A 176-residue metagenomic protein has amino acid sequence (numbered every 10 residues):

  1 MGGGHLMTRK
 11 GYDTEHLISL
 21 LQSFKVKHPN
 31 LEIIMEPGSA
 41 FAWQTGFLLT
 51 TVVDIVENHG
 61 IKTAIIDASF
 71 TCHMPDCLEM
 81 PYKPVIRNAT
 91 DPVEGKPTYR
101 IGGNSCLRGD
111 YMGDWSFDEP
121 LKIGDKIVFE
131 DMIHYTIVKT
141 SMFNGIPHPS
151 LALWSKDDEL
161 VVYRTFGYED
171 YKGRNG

Functional and structural regions predicted by a protein language model:
M1-T8, P37-S39: Glycine-rich beta-strand-to-loop/alpha-helix junction loops that act as flexible
G3-M7, T14, P29: A conserved active-site cap/scaffold subdomain adjacent to cofactor or substrate pockets
R9-K10, M74: Activation segment
G11-E15, T45-G46: Conserved strand-to-helix beginnings and helix N-cap segments that scaffold or border functional pockets
I18-V26: Active-site neighborhood of glycoside hydrolase catalytic domains
L20, E32-G176: Charged (often Lys/Glu-rich) extended helix/loop segments that serve as interaction or gating elements
